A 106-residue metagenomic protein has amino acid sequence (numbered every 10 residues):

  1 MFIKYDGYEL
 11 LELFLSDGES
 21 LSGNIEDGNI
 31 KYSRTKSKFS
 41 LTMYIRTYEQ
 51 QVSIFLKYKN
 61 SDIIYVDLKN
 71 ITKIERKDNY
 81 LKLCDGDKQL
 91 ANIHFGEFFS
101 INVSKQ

Functional and structural regions predicted by a protein language model:
M1-Q106: Surface-exposed, interaction-prone regions used to assemble/regulate multi-protein complexes
